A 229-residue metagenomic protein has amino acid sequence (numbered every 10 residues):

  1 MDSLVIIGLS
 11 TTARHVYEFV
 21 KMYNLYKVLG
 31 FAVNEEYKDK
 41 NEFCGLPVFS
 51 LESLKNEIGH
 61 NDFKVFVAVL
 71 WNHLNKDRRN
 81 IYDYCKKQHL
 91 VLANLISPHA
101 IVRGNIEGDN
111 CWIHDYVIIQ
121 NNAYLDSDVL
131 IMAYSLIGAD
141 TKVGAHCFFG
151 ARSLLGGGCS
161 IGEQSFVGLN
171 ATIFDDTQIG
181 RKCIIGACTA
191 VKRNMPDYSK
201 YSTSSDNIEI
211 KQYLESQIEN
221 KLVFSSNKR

Functional and structural regions predicted by a protein language model:
M1-V67: A solvent-exposed beta-alpha-beta segment
R14, E18, K76-R79, R193: Alpha-helical elements of the RecA-like P-loop NTPase motor core of helicases
E18, N56, N80-D83, K87 (+4 more regions): Replace "anionic and nucleotidyl ligands
F19-M22, C44-P47, R79-D83, D126 (+1 more regions): Short, glycine/charged-enriched secondary-structure capping and boundary segments
E35-E36, W71, T189, S205: Glycine-rich beta-alpha junction loops
D39-S97, I101: Phosphate-bearing ligand-interacting subdomains that bind or position ATP/ADP/UDP/GDP/NAD(P) or nucleotide-linked
N94-E209: Structural signal for interior beta-strand "rungs" in well-ordered beta-sheet cores of soluble enzyme domains
S199-R229: …primarily DNA-binding HTH/wHTH and HhH modules…
